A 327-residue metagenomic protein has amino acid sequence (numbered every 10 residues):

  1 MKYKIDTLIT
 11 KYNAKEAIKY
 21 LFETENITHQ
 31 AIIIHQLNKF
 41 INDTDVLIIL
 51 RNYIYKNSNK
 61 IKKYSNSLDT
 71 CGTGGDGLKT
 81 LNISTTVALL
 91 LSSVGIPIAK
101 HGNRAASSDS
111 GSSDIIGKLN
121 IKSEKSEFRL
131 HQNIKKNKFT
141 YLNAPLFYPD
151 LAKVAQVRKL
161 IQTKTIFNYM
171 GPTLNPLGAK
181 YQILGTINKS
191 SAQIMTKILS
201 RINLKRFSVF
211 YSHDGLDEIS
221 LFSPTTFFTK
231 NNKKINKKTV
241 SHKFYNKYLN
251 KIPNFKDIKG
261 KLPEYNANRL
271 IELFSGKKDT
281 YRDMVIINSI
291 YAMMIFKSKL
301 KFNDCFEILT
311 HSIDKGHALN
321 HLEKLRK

Functional and structural regions predicted by a protein language model:
M1-K11, T70-L78: N-terminal basic/disordered segments at the start of proteins
Y3-K4, N59, T80, G95 (+2 more regions): Glycine-rich anion-binding loops and their surrounding alpha/beta cores
I5-I48, Y55-K63, R282-V285: N-terminal glycine-rich anion-binding loops that anchor highly charged ligand groups
T10, N26-I27, D43, P97 (+3 more regions): Helix N-cap / loop-to-helix initiation motif
K15, I48, H131, F306-E307: Generic structural signal for individual residues within well-ordered alpha-helical segments across diverse proteins
I33, N82-N137: A glycine-rich phosphate/pyrophosphate-binding beta-strand-loop-alpha-helix module
I34-K39, D69-G74, A292: Short glycine-rich or small-residue beta-strand-to-loop segments that form or flank ligand, phosphate, metal/Fe-S
D43-A106: Active-site cofactor/substrate anionic-group-binding motifs, chiefly glycine- and Lys/Arg-rich phosphate-binding loops
